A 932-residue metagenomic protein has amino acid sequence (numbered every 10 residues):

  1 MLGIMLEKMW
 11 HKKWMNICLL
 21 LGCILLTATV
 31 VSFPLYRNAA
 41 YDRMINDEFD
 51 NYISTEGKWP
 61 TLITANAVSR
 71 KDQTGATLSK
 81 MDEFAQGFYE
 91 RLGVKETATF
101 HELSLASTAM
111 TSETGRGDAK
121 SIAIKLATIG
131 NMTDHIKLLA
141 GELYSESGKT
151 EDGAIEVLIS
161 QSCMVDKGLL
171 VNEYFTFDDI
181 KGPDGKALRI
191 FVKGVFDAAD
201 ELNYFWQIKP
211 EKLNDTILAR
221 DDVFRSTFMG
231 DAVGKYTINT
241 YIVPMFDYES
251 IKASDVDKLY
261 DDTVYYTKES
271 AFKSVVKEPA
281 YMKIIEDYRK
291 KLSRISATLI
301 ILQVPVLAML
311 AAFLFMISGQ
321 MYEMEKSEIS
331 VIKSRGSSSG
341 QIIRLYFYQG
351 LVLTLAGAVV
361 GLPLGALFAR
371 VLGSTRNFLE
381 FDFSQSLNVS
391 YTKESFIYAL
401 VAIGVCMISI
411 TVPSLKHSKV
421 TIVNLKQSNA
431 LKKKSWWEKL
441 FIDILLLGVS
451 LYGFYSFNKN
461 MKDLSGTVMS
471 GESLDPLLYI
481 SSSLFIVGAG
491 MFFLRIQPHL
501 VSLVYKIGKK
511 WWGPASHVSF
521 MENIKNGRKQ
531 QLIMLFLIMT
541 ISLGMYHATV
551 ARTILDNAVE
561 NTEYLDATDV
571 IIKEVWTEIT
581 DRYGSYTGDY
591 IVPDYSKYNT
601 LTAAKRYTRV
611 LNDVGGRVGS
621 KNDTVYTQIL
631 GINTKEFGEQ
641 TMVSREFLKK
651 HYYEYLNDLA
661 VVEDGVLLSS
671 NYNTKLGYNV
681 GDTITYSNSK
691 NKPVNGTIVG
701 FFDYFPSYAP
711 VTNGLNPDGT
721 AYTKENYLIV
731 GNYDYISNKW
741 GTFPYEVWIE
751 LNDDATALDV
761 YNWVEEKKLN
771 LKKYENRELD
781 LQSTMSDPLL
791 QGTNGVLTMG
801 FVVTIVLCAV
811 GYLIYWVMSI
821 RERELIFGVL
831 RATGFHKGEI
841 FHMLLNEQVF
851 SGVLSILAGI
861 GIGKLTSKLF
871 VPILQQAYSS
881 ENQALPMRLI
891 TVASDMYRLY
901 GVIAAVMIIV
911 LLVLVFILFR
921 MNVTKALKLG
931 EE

Functional and structural regions predicted by a protein language model:
L2-A311, Q320, S374-D382, S390-S395 (+7 more regions): Membrane transport/envelope proteins' first extracytoplasmic loop
K12, A312-T354, V420-W436, D443 (+1 more regions): Interfacial "coupling" helices/loops that link adjacent transmembrane helices in transporter permeases
W14-L19, L25-S32, Y36, K258-S270 (+10 more regions): Alpha-helical transmembrane segments, especially those used as permease/efflux helices and single-pass anchors
V304, A311, M316, G350-V371 (+7 more regions): Hydrophobic positions within alpha-helical transmembrane segments of bacterial inner-membrane proteins
L362-S395, F454-L477, L790-V796, H842 (+2 more regions): Short helix-loop junctions at transmembrane helix boundaries
S418-S435, A877-E881, F919-E932: Short cytosolic juxtamembrane segments of multi-pass membrane proteins
D463-Y479, S483, G488-Y655, S670: Juxtamembrane segments of multi-pass membrane proteins
Y745, L769-P872, S879-P886, V913: C-terminal transmembrane helical bundles of large multi-pass transporters and their helix-start/helix-kink determinants
